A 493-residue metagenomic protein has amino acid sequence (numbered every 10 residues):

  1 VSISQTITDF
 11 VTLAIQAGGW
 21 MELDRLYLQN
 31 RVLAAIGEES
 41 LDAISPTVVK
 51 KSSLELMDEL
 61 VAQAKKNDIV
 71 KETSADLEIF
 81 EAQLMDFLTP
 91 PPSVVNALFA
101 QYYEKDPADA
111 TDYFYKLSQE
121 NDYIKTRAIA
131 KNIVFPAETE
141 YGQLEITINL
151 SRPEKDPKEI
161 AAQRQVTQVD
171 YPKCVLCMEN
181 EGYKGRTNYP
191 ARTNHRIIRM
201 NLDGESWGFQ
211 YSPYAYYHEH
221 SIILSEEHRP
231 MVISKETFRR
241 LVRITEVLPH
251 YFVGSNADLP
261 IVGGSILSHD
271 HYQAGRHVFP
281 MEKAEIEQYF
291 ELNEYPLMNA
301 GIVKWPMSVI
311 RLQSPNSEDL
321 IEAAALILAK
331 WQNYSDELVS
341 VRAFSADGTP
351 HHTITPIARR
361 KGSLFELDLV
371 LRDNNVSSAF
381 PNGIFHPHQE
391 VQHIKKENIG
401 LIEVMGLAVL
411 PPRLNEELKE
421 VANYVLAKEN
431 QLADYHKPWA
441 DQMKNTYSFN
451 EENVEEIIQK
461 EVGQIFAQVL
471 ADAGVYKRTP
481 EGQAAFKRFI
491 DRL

Functional and structural regions predicted by a protein language model:
V1-I223, E227-M231, K304-P306, L320-I321 (+2 more regions): Active-site microenvironments that recognize anionic phosphate/pyrophosphate groups
N194-R196, E226-V253: Helical scaffold of the NTase/Pol beta-like nucleotidyltransferase catalytic core
Y216-H218, H250, S265-L267, P280 (+1 more regions): Coil-to-beta-strand transition motifs
E236, T245, P249-S265, A274-L326 (+1 more regions): Catalytic or ion-translocation cores adjacent to nucleophile or general acid/base/metal-coordination motifs in diverse
P260-S268, A346-H352: Beta-rich nucleic-acid/ligand-interaction surfaces
